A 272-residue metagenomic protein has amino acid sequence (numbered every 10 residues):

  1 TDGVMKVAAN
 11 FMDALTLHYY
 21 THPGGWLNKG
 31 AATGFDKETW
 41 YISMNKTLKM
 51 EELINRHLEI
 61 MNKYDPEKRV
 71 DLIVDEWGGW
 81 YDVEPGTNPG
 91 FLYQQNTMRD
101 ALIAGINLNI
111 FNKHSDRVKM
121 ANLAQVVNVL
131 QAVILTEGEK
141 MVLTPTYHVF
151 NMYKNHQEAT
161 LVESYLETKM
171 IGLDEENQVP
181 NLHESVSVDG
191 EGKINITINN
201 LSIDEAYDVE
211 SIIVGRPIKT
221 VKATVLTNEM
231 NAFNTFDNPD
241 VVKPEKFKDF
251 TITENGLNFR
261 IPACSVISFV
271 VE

Functional and structural regions predicted by a protein language model:
T1-M5, M50-L58, G105-N109, Y147: Generic structural signal for well-ordered alpha-helices, preferentially at hydrophobic/aromatic core positions
D2-L48, V70, D75-G79, Y93 (+1 more regions): Aromatic- and acid-rich polysaccharide-binding/catalytic face of secreted or lumenal carbohydrate-active enzymes
L15, H57, E76, A121 (+3 more regions): Conserved, mostly hydrophobic/aromatic
T21-L27, G78-E84, V127-V133, I203-A206 (+1 more regions): Flexible loop/turn segments at secondary-structure boundaries
R69-E184: Aromatic/acidic polysaccharide-binding cleft in carbohydrate-active enzymes
Q178-P217, A223, I267-S268: Carbohydrate-binding surface patches
P217-L257, I261: Acidic, Ser/Thr/Pro-rich beta/coil linker or hinge segments at domain junctions
R260-V271: Short Pro-Gly-centered flexible turn/kink motifs
